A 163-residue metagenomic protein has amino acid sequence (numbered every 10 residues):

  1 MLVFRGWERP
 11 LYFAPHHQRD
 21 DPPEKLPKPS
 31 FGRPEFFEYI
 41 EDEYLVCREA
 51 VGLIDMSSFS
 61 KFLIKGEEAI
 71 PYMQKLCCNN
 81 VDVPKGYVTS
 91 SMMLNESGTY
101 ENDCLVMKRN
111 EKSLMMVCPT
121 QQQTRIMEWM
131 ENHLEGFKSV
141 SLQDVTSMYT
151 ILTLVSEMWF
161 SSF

Functional and structural regions predicted by a protein language model:
M1-F163: Glycine/proline-enriched, intrinsically flexible loops and inter-domain linkers
